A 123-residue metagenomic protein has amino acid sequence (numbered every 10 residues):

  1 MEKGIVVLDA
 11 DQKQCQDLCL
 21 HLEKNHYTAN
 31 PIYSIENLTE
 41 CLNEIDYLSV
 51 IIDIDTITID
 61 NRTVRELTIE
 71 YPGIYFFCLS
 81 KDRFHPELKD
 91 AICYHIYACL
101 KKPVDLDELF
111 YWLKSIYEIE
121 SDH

Functional and structural regions predicted by a protein language model:
D11-P31: Two-component/phosphorelay signaling modules centered on CheY-like receiver
Y33-S49, I57: Acidic, metal-coordinating helix/loop segments flanking the phosphotransfer/catalytic sites of two-component signaling
L48-Y71: Conserved phosphotransfer microenvironments
R62, D82-A98: Alpha4 helix (beta4-alpha4-beta5 surface) of REC/receiver domains from two-component response regulators
G73-H85: A short, hydrophobic beta-strand element within the central beta-sheet of small alpha/beta folds
V104-L113: C-terminal output helix
L113-H123: The C-terminal output helix
